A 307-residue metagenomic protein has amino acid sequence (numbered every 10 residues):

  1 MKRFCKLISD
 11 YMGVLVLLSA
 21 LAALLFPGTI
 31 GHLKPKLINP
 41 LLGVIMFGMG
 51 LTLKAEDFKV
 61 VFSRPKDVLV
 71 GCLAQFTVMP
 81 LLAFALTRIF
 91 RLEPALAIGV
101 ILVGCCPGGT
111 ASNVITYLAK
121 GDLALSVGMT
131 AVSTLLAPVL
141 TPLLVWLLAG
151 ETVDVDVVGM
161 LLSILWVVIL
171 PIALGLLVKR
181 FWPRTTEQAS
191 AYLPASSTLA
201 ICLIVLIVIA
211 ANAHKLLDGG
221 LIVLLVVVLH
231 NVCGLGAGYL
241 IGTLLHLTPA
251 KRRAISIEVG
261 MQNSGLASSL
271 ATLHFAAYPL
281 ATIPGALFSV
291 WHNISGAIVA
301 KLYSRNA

Functional and structural regions predicted by a protein language model:
M1-A307: Alpha-helical transmembrane segments of multi-pass small-molecule/ion transporters
